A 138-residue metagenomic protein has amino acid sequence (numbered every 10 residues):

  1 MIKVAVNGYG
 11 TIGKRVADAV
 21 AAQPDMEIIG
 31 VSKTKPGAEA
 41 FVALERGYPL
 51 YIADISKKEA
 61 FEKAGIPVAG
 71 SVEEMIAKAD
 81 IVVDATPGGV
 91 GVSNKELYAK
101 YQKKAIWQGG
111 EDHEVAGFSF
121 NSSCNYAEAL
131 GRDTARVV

Functional and structural regions predicted by a protein language model:
M1-V138: N-terminal Rossmann-like NAD(P) cofactor-binding subdomain of oxidoreductases, focused on the glycine-rich
